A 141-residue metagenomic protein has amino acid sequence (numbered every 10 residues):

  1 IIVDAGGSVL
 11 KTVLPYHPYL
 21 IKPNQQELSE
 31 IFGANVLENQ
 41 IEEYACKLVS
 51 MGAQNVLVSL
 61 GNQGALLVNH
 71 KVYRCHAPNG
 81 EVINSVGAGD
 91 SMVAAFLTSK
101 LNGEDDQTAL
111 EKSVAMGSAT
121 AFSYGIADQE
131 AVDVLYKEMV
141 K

Functional and structural regions predicted by a protein language model:
I1-N39: Conserved beta-alpha-beta core of the PfkB/ribokinase-like small-molecule kinase fold
K11, E38-K141: Conserved phosphate-binding/catalytic region of the ribokinase-like
